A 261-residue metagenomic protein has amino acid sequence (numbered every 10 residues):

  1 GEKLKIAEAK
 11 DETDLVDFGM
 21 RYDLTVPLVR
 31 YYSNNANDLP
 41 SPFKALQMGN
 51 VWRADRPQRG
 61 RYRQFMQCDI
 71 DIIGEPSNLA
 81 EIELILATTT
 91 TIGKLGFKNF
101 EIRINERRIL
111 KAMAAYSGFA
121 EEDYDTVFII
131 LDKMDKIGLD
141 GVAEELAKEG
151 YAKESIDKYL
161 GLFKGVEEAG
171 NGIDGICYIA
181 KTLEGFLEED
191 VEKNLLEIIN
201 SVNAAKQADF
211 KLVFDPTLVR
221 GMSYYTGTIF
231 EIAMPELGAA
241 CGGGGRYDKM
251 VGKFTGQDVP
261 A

Functional and structural regions predicted by a protein language model:
G1, F119-V142, L146, M234: Acidic, His- and aromatic-enriched active-site or binding-groove loops in soluble protein domains that engage sugars
G1, I104-Y116, L218-T226: Beta-rich nucleic-acid/ligand-interaction surfaces
I6-L15, D23-D38, K44-K98, E145-A261: Positively charged, Gly/Ser-enriched RNA/tRNA-binding surfaces
T89, K111-A115, F128, A143 (+1 more regions): Amphipathic alpha-helical segments within well-ordered protein domains
N99-I109, V127, V213-T217: Short, surface-exposed recognition loops or helix-turn segments adjacent to catalytic cores
I102-N105, K133-G138, D190: Short acidic alpha-helix initiation/capping motifs at coil-to-helix transition points, especially at protein N-termini
